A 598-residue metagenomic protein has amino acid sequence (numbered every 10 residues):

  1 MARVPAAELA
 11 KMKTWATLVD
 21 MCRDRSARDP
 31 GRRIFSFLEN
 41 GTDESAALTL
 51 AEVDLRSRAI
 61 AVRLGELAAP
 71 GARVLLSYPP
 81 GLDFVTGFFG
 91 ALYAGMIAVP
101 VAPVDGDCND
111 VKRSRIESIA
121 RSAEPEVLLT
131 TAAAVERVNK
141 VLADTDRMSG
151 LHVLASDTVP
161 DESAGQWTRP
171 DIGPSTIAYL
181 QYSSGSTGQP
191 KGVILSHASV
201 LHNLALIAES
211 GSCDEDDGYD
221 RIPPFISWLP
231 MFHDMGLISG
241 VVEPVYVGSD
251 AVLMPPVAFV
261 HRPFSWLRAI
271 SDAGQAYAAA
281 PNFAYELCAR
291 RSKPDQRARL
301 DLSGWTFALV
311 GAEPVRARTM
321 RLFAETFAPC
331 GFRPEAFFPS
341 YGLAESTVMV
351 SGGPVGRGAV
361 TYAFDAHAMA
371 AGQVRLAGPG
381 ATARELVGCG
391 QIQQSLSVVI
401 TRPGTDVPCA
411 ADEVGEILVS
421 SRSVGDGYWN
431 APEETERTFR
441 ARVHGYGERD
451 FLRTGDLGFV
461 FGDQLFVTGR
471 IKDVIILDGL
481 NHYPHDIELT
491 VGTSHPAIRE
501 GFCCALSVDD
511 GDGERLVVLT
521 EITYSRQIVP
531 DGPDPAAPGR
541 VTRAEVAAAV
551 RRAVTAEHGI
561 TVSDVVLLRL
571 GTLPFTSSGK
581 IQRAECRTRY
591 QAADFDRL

Functional and structural regions predicted by a protein language model:
R3, M21-T49, A178-L180, T187 (+2 more regions): AMP-dependent adenylate-forming
P30-R33, L154, D161-Y182, G188-Q189 (+3 more regions): Conserved pre-ATP/AMP-binding loop-to-beta segment of ANL
F35-T86, G106-V111, R169-D171, G192-L201: Conserved AMP-binding/adenylate-forming core of the ANL superfamily
L204-P224, F232-A276, R291-P294: Conserved AMP-binding/adenylation subdomain of ANL enzymes
I270, Q275-A279, R291-A383, S397-V398 (+1 more regions): Gly/Ser/Thr-rich phosphate-binding loop
S271, A278, S421-G427, R437 (+1 more regions): AMP-binding/adenylate-forming catalytic core of the ANL superfamily
V387-S397, P403-D412, E416-L477, N481: Conserved ATP-binding/catalytic segment of the ANL
G501-F502, E514, A553-K580, D594-R597: AMP-binding/adenylate-forming catalytic domain of the ANL superfamily
